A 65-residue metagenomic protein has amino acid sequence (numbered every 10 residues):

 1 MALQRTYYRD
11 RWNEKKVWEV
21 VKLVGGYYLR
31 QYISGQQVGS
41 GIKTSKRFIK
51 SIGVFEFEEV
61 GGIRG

Functional and structural regions predicted by a protein language model:
M1-L3, E59-G65: Short intrinsically disordered terminal tails
Q4-W12: Tryptophan-anchored aromatic micro-motifs
R5-T6, K22, V54: Generic hydrophobic/packing signal
Y8, T44-K46, G65: Serine/threonine-rich, low-complexity intrinsically disordered segments
R11-E14, E59: Short linear motifs in intrinsically disordered/low-complexity regions
K15-K50: Acidic, low-complexity, intrinsically disordered interaction modules
S51-F57: Repeat-associated, polar segments at repeat-unit boundaries in modular proteins
